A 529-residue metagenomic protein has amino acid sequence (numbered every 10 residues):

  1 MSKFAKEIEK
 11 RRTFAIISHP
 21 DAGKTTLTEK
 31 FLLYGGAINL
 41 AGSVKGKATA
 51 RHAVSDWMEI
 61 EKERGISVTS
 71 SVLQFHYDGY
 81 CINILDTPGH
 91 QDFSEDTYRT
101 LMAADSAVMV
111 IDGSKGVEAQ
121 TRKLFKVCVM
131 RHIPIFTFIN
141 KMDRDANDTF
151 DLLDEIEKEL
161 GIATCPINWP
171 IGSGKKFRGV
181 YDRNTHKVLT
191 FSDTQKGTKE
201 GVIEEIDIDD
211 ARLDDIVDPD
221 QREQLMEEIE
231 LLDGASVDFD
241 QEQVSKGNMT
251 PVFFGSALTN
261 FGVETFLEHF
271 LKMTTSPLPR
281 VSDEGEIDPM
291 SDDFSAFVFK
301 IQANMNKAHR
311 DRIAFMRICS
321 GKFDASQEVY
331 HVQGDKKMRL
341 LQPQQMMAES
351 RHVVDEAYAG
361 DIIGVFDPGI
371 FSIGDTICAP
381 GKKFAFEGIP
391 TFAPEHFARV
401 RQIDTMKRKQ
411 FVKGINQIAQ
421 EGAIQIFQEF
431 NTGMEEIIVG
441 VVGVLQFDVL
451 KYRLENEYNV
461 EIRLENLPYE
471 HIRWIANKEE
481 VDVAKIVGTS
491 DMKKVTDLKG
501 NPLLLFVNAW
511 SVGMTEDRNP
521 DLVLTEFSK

Functional and structural regions predicted by a protein language model:
M1-K529: Structural and coupling elements of P-loop NTPases
